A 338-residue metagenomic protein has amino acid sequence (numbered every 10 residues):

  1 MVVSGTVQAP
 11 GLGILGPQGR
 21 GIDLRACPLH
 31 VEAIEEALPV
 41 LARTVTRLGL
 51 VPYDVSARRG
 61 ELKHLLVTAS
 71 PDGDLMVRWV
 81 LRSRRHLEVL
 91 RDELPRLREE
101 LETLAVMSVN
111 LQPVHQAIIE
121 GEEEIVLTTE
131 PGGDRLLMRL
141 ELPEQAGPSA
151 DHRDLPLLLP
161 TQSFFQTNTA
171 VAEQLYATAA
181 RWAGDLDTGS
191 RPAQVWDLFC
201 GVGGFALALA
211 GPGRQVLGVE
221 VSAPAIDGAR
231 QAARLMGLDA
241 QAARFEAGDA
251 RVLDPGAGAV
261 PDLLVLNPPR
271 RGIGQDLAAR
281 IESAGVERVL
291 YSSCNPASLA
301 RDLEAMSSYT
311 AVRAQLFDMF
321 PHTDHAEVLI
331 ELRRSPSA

Functional and structural regions predicted by a protein language model:
M1-D54, D72: Extended interfacial segments that mediate partner engagement and assembly in macromolecular machines
M1-G16, V67-T68, P131-E144: Short beta-strand elements
V3-G5, A69-P71, D318, R334: Short, low-complexity Ser/Thr-rich regulatory SLiMs
R20-I22, C27, V77-E88: A short interface-forming secondary-structure element
S56, K63-H64, Q315-M319: Short, solvent-exposed loop/turn elements at beta->coil junctions and helix N-caps that rim active or binding pockets
R58-D72: Short edge beta-strands and adjacent turn/loop segments
V67, G73-R82, P156-P160, L263: Short, aliphatic-rich beta-strand segments
H86-A338: Rossmann-like S-adenosyl-L-methionine
